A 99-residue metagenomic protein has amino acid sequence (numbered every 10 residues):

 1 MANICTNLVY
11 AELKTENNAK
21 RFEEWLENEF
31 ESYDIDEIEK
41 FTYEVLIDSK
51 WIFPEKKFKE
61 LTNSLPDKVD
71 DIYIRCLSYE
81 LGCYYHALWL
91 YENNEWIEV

Functional and structural regions predicted by a protein language model:
M1-W25: Short, extreme N-terminal segment that most often corresponds to the first beta-strand
E23-V99: Charged interaction segments
